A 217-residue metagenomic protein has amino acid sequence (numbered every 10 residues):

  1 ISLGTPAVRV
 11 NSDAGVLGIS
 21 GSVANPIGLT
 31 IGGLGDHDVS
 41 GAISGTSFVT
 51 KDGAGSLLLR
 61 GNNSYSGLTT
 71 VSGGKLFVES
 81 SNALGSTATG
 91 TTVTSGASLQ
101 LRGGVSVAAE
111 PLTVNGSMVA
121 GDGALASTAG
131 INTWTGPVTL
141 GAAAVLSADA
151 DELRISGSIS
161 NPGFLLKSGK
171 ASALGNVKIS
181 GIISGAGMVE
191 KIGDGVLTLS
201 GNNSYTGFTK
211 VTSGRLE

Functional and structural regions predicted by a protein language model:
I1-G61, S95-G201: Extracellular, surface-exposed repeat architectures
G55, V71-L76, G193-G195, V211-L216: Glycine- and acidic-residue-biased ligand/ion/polar-headgroup-sensing regions
N62, S81-A83, N202: Short beta-turn/strand-loop junction motif enriched in small, turn-promoting residues
L68, G90, A109-P111, P137 (+1 more regions): Well-ordered beta-strand positions in beta-sheet-rich domains
K75-A83, T87-R102: Repeat-solenoid scaffold signature
